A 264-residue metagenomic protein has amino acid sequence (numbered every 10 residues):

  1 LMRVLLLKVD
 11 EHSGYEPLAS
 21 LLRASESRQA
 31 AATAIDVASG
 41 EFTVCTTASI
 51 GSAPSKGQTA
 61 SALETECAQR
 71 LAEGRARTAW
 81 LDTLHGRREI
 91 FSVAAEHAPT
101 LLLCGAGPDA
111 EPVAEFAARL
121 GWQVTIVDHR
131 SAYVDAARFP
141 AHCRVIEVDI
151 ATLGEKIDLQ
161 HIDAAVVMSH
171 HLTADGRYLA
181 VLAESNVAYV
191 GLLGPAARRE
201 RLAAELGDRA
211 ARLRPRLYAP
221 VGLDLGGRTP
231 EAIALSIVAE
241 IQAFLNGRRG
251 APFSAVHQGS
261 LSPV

Functional and structural regions predicted by a protein language model:
L1-H129, Y133, A137-H142, I146 (+4 more regions): Segments forming oxygen-rich coordination pockets for charged ligands
H12, E16, A62, P108 (+7 more regions): Conserved active-site and cofactor/substrate-binding residues in soluble primary-metabolism enzymes
P99, C104, M168-S169, L192-L193 (+1 more regions): Thr-Gly-centered strand-to-loop micro-motif
G121, H142, N186-V187, L213-R214: A generic structural signal for alpha->beta connector loops
V127-D128, A164-A165, S169-E205: ADP-ribose/adenylate-binding Rossmann-like module
I150-H161: Short amphipathic alpha-helix with an adjacent loop that forms part of the alpha/beta core around
A188, L192-V264: Adenosine-phosphate binding glycine-rich loop
